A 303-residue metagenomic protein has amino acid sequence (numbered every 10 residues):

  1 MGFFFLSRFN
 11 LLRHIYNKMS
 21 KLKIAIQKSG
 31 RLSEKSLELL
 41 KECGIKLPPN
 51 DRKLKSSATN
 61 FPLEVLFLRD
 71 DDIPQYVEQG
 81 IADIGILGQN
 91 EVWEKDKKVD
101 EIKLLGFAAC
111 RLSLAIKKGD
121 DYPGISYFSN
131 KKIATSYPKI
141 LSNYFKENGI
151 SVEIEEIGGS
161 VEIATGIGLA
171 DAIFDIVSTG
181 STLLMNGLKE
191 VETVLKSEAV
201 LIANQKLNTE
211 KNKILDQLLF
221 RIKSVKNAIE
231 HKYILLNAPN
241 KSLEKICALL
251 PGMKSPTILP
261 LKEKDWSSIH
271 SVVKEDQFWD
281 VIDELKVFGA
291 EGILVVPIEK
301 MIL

Functional and structural regions predicted by a protein language model:
F3-K18: Short, Lys/Arg-enriched N-terminal segments with co-localized hydrophobic residues within the first ~10-30 amino acids
R8-L11, V77, L114: Compositionally biased regions
S20-P62, L87-V99, L105-R111, K118-L303: Small-molecule-sensing regulatory modules
S57-Q75: Active-site-flanking structural segment that lines cofactor/substrate pockets
D71-K97: Pocket-flanking alpha-helical
